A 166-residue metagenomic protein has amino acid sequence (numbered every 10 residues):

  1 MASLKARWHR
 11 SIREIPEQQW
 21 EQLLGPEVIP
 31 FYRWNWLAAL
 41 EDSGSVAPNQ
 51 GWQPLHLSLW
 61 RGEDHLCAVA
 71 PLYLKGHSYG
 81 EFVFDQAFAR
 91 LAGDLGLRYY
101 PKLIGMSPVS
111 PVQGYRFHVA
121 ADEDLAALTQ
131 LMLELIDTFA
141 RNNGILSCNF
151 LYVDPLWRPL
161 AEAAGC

Functional and structural regions predicted by a protein language model:
M1-C166: N-acyltransferase acceptor-side catalytic subdomain
